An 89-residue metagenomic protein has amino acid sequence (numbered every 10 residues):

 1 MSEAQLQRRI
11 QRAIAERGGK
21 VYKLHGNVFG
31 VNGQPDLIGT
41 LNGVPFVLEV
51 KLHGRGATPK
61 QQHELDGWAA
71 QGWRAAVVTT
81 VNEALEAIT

Functional and structural regions predicted by a protein language model:
M1-T89: Catalytic phosphate/metal-binding cores of nucleic-acid and nucleotide-processing enzymes, i.e., regions that mediate
